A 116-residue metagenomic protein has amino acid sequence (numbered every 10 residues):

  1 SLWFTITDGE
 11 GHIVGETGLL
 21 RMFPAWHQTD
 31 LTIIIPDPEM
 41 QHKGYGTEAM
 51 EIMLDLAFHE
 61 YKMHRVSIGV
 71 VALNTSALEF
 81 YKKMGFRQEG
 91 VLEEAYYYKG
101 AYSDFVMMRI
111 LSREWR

Functional and structural regions predicted by a protein language model:
S1-E39, L111-E114: Acetyl-CoA-dependent GNAT
P38, I68-L78, A95-K99: Conserved beta-strand-loop-alpha-helix junction that forms the acyl-donor binding cleft
H42-L56, T75-K83: Conserved acetyl-CoA-binding loop-helix of GNAT-fold acetyltransferases
H59-G69: Conserved GNAT acetyl-CoA-binding A-motif
Y81, F86, M108: Conserved active-site tyrosine of GNAT-family acetyltransferases
A101-R116: Terminal substrate-recognition subdomain of acyl/acetyltransferases
